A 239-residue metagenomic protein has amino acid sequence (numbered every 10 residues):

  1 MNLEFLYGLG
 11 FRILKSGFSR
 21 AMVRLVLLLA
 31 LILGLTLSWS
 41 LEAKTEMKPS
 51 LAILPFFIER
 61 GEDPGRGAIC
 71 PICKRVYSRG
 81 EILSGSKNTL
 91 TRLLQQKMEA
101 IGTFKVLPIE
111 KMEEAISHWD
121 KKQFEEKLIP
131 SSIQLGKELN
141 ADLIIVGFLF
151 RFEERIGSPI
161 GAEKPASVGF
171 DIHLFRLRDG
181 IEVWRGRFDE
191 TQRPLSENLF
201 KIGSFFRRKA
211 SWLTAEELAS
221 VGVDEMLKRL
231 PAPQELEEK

Functional and structural regions predicted by a protein language model:
M1-S19: Short, basic, low-complexity termini and linkers enriched in Ser/Thr/Gly/Pro that act as targeting/leader peptides
R24-T36: Bacterial N-terminal signal peptides
W39-S117, V223-K239: A structural "domain/chain start" motif
A43-G65, L135-L139, A162-P165, G169 (+1 more regions): C-terminal/domain-edge helix-coil "capping" segments
V76-G85, W119-K122, P159, R207-W212: Second-shell loop/turn segments in exported
E81-T89, E126, P130, K209-V221: Soluble non-cytosolic domains of exported or imported proteins
I101-R155: Short, solvent-exposed, polar/charged sequence segments at loop or secondary-structure edges
